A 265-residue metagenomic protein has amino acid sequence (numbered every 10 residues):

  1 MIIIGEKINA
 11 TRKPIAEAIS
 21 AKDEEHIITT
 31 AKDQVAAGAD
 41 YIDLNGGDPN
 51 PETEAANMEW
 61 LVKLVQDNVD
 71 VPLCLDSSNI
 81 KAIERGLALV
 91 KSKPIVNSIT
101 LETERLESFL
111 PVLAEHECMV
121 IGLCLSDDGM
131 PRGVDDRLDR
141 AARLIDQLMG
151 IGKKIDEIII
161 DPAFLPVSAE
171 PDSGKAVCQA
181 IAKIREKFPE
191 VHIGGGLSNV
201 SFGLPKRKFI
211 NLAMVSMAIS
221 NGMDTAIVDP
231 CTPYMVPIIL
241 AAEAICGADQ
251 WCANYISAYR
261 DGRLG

Functional and structural regions predicted by a protein language model:
M1-I3, D40-D43, D70-C74, K93-V96 (+4 more regions): Structural preference for beta-strand elements that scaffold enzyme active sites
I3-T29, T53-E54, N97-L101, D127-D136 (+1 more regions): Active-site mouth loops of central-metabolism enzymes
I8-A10, G46-N50, N79-K81, T100-E102 (+4 more regions): Active-site-proximal loop/turn and secondary-structure-junction residues that shape catalytic pockets, frequently
V35-V71, F164-G174: Glycine-rich, proline-tolerant flexible connector loops at the mouths of alpha/beta enzymes
D43-D48, V71-N79, P94-E104, C124 (+1 more regions): Catalytic beta/alpha-barrel core
S108, E115-R263: Catalytic alpha/beta core domains of metabolic enzymes, predominantly
